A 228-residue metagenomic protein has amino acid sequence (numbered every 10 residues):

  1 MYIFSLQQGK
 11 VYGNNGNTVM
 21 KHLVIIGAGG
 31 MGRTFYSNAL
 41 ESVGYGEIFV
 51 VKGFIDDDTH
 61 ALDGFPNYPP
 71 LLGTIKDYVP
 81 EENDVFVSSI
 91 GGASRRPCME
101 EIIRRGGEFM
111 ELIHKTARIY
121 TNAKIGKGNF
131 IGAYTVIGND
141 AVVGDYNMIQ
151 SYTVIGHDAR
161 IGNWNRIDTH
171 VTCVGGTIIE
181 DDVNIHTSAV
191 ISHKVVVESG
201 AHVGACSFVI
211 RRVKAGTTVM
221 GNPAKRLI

Functional and structural regions predicted by a protein language model:
Y2-V19: Short, Lys/Arg-enriched N-terminal segments with co-localized hydrophobic residues within the first ~10-30 amino acids
K21-A39: Glycine-rich adenosine-cofactor-binding loop
H22, V51-K52, E82-V87: Short active-site oxyanion
I25-I26, I55, S89: Short hydrophobic segments within beta-strands
A39-V43, I102: Active-site catalytic pocket residues across diverse enzymes, especially alpha/beta-hydrolases
G44-D63: NAD(P)-binding Rossmann-fold cofactor-contacting core
T59-R118: Phosphate-bearing ligand-interacting subdomains that bind or position ATP/ADP/UDP/GDP/NAD(P) or nucleotide-linked
L112-L227: Structural signal for interior beta-strand "rungs" in well-ordered beta-sheet cores of soluble enzyme domains
